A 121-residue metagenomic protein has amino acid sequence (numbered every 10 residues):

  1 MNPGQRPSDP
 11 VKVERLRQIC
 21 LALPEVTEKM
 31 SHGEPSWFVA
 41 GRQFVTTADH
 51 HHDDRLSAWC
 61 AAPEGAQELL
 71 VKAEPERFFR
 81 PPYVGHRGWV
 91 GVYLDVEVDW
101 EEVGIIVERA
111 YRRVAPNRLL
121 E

Functional and structural regions predicted by a protein language model:
M1-E121: Charge-dense, helix-prone N-terminal extensions
